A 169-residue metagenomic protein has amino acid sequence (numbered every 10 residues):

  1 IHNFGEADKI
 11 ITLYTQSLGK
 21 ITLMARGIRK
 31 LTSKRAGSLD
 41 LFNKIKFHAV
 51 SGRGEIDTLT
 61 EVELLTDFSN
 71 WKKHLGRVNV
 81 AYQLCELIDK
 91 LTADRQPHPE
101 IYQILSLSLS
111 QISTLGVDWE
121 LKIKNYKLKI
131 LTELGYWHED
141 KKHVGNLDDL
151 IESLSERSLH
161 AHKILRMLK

Functional and structural regions predicted by a protein language model:
I1-K9, Y14-K169: Non-catalytic alpha-helical scaffolds and adjoining flexible linkers that form interface surfaces for assembly
